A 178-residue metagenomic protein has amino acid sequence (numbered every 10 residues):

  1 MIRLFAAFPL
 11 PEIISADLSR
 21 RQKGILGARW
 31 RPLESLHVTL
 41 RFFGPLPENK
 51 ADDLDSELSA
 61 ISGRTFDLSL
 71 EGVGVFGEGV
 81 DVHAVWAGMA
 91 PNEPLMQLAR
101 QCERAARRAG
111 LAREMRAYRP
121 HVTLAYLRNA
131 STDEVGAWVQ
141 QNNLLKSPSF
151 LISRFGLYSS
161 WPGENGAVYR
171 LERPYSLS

Functional and structural regions predicted by a protein language model:
M1-S178: Histidine-dependent nucleotide/RNA phosphoesterase domain, centered on the 2H-phosphoesterase fold with its duplicated
